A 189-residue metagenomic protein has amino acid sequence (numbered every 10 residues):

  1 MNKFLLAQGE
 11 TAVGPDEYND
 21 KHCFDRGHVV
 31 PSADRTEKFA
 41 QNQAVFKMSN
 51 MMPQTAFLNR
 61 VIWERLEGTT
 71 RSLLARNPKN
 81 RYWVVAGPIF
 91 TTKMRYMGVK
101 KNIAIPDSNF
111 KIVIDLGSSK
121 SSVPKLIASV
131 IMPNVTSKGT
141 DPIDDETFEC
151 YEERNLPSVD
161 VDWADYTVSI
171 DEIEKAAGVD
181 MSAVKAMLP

Functional and structural regions predicted by a protein language model:
M1-F4: Active-site-surrounding "flap" and adjacent substrate/cofactor-binding loops of secreted or lumenal enzymes, prototyped
Q8-P189: Domain-level detector of nuclease and nuclease-like folds in predominantly extracellular/periplasmic contexts
